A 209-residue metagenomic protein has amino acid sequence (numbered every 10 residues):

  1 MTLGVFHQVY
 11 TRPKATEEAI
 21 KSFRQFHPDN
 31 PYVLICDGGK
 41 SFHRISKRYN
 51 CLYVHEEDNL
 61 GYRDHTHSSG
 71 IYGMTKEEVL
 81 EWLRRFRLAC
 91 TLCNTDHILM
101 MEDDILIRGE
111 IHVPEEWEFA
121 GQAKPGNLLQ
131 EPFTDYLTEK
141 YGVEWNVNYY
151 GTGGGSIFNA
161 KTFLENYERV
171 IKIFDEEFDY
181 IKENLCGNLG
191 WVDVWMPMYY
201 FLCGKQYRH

Functional and structural regions predicted by a protein language model:
M1-K21: N-proximal low-complexity "stem/linker" segments adjacent to membrane-targeting elements
K14-T16, G39-I45, L129: Short, charged/polar "capping" segments at the starts of alpha-helices and the immediately preceding loops
K21-N30: Short, acidic, metal-binding catalytic loop of nucleotide-sugar glycosyltransferases
I35-C93: Active-site-proximal specificity loops/subdomain of glycosyltransferases
V79-F86, D103-I105, L189-P197: Conserved glycosyltransferase catalytic-site signature
T95-L106: Short beta-strand-to-loop acidic/aromatic patch adjacent to the donor-nucleotide binding site
I107-N184, L189, P197: Conserved catalytic core of nucleotide-sugar-dependent glycosyltransferases
P197-H209: Catalytic donor-sugar/metal-binding loop of nucleotide-sugar-dependent glycosyltransferases
